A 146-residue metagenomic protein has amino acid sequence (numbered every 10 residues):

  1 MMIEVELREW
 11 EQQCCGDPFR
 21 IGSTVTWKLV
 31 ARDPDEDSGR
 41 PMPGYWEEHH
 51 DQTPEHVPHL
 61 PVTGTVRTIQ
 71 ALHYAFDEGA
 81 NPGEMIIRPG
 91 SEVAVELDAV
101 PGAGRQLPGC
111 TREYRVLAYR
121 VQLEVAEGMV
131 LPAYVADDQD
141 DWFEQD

Functional and structural regions predicted by a protein language model:
M1, D35-P41: N-terminal start-of-chain detector that recognizes signal peptides and the immediate post-cleavage beginning
M1-E11: Short, structured beta-strand/loop micro-motifs enriched in basic residues and often containing a Trp
E9-Q13, T24-E36: Short, charged beta-turn/beta-strand-edge "cap" motif at the junction between a beta-strand and an adjacent loop
F19-S23: Short, well-ordered loop/turn sites that connect or cap secondary structure elements
G39-D146: Glycine- and charge-enriched low-complexity intrinsically disordered segments
